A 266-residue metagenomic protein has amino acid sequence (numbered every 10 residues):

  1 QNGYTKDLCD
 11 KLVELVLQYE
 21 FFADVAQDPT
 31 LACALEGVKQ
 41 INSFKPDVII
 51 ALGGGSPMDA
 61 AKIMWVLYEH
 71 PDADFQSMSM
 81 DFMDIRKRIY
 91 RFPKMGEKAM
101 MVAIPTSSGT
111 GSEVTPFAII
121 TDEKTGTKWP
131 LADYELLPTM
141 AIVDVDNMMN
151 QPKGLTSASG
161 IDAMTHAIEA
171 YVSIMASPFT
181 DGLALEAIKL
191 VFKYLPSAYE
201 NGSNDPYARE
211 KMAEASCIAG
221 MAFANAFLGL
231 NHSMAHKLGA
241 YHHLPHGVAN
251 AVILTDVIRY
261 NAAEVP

Functional and structural regions predicted by a protein language model:
Q1-V48: ATP/NTP phosphate-donor binding region
Y19-E20, D47-I50, A99-V102, A118 (+5 more regions): Structural motif
A32-K39, S43-V145: Glycine/threonine-rich beta-strand-loop-alpha-helix active-site module that forms ligand/phosphate-binding
G37, A60-W65, A167-I168, I188-Y194 (+4 more regions): Buried hydrophobic packing segments
G109, C217-N250: Glycine-rich phosphate/pyrophosphate-binding beta-alpha loops
T115-A226: Carboxylate- and glycine-rich phosphate/diphosphate-binding segment that chelates Mg2+/Mn2+
Y241-P266: Gly/Pro-rich interdomain helix-loop hinge
